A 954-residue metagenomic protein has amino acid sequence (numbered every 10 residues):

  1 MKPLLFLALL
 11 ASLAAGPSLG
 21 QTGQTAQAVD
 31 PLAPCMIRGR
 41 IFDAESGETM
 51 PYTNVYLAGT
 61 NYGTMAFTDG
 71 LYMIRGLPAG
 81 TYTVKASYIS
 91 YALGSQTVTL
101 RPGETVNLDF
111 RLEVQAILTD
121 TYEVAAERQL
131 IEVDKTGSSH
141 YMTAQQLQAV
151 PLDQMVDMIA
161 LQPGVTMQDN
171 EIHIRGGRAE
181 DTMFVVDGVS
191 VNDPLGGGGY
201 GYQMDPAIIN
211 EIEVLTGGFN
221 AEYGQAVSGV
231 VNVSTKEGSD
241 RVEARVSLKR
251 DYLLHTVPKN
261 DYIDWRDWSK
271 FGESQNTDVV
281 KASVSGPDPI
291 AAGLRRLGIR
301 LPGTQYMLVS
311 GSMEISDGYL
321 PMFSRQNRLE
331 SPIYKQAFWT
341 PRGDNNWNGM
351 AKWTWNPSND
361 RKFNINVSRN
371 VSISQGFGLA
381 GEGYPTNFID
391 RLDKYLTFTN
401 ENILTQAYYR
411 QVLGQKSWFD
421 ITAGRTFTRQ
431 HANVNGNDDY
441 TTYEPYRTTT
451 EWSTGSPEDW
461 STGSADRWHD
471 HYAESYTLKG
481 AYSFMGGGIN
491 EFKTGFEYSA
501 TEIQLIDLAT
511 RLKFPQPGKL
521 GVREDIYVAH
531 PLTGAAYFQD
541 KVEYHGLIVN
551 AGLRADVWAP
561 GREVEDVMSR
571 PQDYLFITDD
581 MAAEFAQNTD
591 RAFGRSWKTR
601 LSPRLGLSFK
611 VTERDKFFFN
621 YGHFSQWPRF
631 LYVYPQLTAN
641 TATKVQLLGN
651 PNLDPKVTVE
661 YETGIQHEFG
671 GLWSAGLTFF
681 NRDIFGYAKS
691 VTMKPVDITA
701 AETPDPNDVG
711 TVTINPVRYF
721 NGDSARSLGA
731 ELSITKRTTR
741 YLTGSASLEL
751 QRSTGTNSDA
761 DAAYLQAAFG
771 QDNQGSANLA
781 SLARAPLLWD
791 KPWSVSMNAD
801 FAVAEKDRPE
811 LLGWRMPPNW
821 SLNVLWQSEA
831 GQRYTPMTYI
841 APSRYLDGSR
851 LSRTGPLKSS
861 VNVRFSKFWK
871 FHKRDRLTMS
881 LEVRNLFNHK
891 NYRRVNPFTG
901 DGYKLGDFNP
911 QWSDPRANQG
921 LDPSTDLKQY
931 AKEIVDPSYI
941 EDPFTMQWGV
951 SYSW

Functional and structural regions predicted by a protein language model:
L19-A125, Q129: Periplasm-facing N-terminal accessory domains of Gram-negative outer-membrane beta-barrel systems
L71, A92, Q96-N107, D120-A221 (+5 more regions): Periplasmic N-terminal accessory/gating domains of Gram-negative outer-membrane beta-barrel systems
E211-G218, V230, S239-R295: Short strand-turn segments of transmembrane beta-barrel domains in outer membranes, especially the first one or two
E273-F377, N400-G414, P603: Transmembrane beta-barrel wall of Gram-negative outer-membrane proteins
Q336, E458, G463-A465, E474-T477 (+3 more regions): Signature of Gram-negative outer-membrane beta-barrel scaffolds
D420-G424, K610, K616-F618, G622 (+4 more regions): Membrane-embedded beta-barrel scaffold of Gram-negative outer-membrane proteins
N681-D683, P695, A700-P836: Gram-negative outer-membrane beta-barrel transporters
R815-R844, P856, S860, F868-W954: C-terminal beta-signal and adjacent terminal beta-strands/loops of Gram-negative outer-membrane beta-barrel proteins
